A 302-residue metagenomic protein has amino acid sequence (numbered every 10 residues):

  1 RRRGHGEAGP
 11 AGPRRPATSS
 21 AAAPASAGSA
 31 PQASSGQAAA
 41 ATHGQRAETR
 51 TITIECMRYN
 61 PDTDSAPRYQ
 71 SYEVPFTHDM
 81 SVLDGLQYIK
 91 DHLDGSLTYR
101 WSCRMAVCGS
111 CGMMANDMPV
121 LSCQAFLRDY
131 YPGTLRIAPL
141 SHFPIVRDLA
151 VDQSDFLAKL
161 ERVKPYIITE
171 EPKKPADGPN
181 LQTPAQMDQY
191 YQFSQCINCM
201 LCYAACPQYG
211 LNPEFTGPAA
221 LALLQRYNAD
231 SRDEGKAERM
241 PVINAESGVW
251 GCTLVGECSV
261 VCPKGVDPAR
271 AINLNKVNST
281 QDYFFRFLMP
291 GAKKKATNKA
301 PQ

Functional and structural regions predicted by a protein language model:
R1-E7: N-terminal chloroplast transit peptides
G36: Short Gly/Ser/Thr- and charged-rich N-terminal loops/segments that act as flexible capping/hinge elements
A40, D94-R100: Active-site phosphate-binding and catalytic loops of NTP-dependent enzymes
T49-Y72: Eukaryote-biased recognition of intrinsically disordered, low-complexity regulatory segments
Y69-S81: Short, contiguous acidic and Ser/Thr-rich linear segments
M80-G95, A138-Q302: Ferredoxin-type iron-sulfur electron-transfer modules in oxidoreductases and energy-metabolism complexes
A115-I137: Glycine-rich phosphate/adenylate-binding loop and adjacent beta-alpha elements of nucleotide- or dinucleotide-binding
